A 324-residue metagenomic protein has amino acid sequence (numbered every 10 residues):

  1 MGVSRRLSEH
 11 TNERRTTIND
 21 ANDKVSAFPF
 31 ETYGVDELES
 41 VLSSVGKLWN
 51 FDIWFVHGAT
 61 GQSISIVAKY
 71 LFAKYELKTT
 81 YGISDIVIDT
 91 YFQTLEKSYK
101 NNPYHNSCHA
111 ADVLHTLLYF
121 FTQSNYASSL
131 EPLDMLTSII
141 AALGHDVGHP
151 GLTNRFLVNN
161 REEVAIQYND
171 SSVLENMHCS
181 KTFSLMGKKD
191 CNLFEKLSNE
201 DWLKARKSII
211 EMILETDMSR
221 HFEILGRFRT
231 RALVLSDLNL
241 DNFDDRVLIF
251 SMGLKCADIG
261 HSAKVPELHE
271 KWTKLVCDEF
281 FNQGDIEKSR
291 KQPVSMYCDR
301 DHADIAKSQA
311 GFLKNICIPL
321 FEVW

Functional and structural regions predicted by a protein language model:
G2-I66, Y70-L77, Y104, Y119-P132 (+1 more regions): Divalent metal-dependent phosphate-bond-processing catalytic cores, especially two-metal-ion Mg2+/Mn2+ enzymes that act
E76-N102, T122: Internal amphipathic alpha-helical repeat/solenoid segments
C108: N-terminal active-site segment of His-dependent metallophosphoesterases
L136: "…together with the soluble PPM/PP2C metallo-phosphatase catalytic core" -> "…together with the soluble PPM/PP2C
